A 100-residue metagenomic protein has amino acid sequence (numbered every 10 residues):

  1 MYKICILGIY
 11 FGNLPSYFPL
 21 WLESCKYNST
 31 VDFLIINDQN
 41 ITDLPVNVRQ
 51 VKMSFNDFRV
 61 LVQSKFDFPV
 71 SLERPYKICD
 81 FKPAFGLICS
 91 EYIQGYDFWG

Functional and structural regions predicted by a protein language model:
M1-L20: N-proximal low-complexity "stem/linker" segments adjacent to membrane-targeting elements
L7-G12, I35-D38, F81: Short His-Asn-centered micro-motif
P19-L22, L87-I88: A generic local structural motif
L22-D32: Short, acidic, metal-binding catalytic loop of nucleotide-sugar glycosyltransferases
Y27, Y92-I93: Alpha-helix termination/capping residues and helix-transition junctions
D38-Y92: Active-site-proximal specificity loops/subdomain of glycosyltransferases
G95-G100: Short beta-strand-to-loop acidic/aromatic patch adjacent to the donor-nucleotide binding site
